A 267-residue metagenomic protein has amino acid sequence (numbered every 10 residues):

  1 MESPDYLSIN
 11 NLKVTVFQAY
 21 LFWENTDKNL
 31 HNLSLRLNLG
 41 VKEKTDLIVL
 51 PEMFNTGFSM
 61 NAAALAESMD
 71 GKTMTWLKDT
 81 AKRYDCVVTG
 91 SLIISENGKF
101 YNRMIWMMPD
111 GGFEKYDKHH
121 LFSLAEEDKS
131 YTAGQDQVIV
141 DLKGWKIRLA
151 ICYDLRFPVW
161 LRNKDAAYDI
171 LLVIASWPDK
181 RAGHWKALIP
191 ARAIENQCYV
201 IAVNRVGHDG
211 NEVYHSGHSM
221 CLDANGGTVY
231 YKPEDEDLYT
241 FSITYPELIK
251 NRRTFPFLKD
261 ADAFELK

Functional and structural regions predicted by a protein language model:
Y6-V14, I139-R148, I170: Beta-strand-turn-beta hairpins that frame and shape the catalytic cleft of phosphate-ester-processing enzymes
Q18-W23: Short polar catalytic/cofactor-binding loops
T26-D27, H31-P109, E114-K115, P178-R192 (+1 more regions): Cys-nucleophile CN-hydrolase/nitrilase-fold catalytic domain and related Cys-dependent amidase chemistry that acts on
T56, I105, Y116-F122, M220 (+1 more regions): Short beta->alpha transition motifs characteristic of CBS
K72-V88, R156-Y239: CN hydrolase (nitrilase-like) catalytic-core segments centered on the catalytic cysteine and neighboring Lys/Glu
G90-L92, R103-W106, V138, S219-C221 (+1 more regions): Short beta-strand scaffold segments in enzyme catalytic cores
S95-A166, K180-A187, K250-L258, K267: Active-site catalytic loop in hydrolytic enzyme cores
